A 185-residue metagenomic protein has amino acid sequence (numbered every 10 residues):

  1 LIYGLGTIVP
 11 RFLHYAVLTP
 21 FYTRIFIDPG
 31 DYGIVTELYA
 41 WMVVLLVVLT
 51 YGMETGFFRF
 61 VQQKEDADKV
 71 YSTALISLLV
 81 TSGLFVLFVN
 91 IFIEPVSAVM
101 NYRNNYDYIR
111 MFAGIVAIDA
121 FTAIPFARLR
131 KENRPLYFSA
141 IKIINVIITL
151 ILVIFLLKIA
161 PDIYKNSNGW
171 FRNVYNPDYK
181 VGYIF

Functional and structural regions predicted by a protein language model:
L1, T36-E37, V70-Y71, N104-N105: Primarily residues marking transmembrane-helix entry/exit sites
L1-E54, S82-N90, I115, L150: Signature of the first transmembrane helix
T23-Y32, L45-S77, I124-Y137: Transmembrane-helix boundary and interhelical linker motifs in polytopic inner-membrane proteins
V35, A74, Y183-F185: Alpha-helical transmembrane segments of multi-pass secondary-active solute transporters
L78-F185: Hydrophobic transmembrane helix module of multi-pass membrane transport proteins
